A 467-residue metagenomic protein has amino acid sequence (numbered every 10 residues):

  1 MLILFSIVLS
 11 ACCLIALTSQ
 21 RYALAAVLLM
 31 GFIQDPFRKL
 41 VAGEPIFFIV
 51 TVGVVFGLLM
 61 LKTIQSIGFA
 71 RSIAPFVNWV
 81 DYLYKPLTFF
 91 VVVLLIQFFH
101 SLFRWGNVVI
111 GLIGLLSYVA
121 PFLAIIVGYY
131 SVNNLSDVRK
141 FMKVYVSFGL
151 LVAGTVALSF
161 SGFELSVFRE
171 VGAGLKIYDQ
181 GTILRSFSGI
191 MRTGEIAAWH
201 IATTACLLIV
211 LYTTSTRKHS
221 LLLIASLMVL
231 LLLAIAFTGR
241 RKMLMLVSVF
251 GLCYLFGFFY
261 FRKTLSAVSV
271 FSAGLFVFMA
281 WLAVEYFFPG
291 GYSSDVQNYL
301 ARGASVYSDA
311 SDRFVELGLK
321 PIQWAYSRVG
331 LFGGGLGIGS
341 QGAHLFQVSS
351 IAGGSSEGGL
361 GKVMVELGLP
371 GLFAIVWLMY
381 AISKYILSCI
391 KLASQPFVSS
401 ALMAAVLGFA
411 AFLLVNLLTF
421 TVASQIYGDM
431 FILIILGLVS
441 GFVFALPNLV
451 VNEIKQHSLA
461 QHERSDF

Functional and structural regions predicted by a protein language model:
V8-C13, L95-F98, K140-E170, D179-T182 (+1 more regions): Alpha-helical transmembrane segments of multi-pass inner-membrane proteins
T18-L40, I49-V119, F467: N-terminal hydrophobic segments of proteins, predominantly signal-anchor/transmembrane helices of inner/organellar
L29, W79-V91, V119, V127-L158 (+1 more regions): Interfacial loop-to-transmembrane-helix boundary motif in multi-pass membrane proteins
M60, C206-I209, V247-L252, A381 (+1 more regions): Transmembrane alpha-helices of multi-pass inner-membrane enzymes
F160-E164, T238, L255-Y307, Q323-R328: A membrane-periplasm/extracellular boundary helix in multi-pass inner-membrane enzymes that assemble envelope glycans
T193, R240, S349-I386: A conserved mid-to-late transmembrane alpha helix and its immediate loop/hinge that forms the functional core
S293, N298-L367, I390-A393: Long extracytoplasmic/lumenal interhelical loops at the membrane interface of multi-pass membrane proteins
L367-N416: Hydrophobic transmembrane alpha-helices and their immediate junctions
